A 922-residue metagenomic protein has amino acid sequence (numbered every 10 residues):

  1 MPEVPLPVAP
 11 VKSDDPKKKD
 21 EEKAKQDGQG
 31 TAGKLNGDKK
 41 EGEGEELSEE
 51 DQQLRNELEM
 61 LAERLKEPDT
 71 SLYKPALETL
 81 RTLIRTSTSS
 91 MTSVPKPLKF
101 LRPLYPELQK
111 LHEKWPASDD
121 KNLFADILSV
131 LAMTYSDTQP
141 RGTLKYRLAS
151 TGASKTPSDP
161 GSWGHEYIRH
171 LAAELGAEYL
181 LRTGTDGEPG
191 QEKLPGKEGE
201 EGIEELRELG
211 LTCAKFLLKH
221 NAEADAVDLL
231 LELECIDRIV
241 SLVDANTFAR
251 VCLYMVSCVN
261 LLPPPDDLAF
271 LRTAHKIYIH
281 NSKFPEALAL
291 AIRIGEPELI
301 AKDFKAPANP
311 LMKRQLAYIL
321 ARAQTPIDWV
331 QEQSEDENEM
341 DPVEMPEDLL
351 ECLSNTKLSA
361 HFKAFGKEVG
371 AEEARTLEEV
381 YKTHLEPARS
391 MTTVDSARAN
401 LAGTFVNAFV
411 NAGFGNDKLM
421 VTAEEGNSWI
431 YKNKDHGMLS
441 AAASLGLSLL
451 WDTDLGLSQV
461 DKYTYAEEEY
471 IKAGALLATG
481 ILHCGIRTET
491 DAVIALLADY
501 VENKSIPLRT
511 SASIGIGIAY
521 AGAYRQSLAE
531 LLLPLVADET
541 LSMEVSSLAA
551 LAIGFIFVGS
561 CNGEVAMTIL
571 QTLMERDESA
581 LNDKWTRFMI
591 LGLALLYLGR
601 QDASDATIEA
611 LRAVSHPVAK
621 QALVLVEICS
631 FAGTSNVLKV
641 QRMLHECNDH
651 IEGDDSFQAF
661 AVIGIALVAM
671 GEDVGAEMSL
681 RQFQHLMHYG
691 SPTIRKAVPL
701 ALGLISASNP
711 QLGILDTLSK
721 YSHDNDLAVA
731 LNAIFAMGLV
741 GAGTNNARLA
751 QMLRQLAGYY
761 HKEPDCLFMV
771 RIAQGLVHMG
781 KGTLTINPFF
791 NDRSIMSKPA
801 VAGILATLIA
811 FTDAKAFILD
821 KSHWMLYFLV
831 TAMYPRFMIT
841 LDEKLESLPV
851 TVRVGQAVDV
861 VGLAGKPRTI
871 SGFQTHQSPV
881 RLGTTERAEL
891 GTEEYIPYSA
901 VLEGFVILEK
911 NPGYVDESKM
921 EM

Functional and structural regions predicted by a protein language model:
E3-V8, K19, K25-G42, E50-P106 (+3 more regions): Long internal repeat-built scaffold domains in very large eukaryotic proteins
S458, Y470-H483: Carboxylate/His-rich catalytic cores and anion/metal-binding grooves
L477-A478, H483, Y500, S511-G515 (+1 more regions): Non-catalytic C-terminal interaction regions
I506-S511, G515, M543-S546: Core alpha/beta catalytic barrel or barrel-like domain that forms the active/cofactor pocket in diverse metabolic
